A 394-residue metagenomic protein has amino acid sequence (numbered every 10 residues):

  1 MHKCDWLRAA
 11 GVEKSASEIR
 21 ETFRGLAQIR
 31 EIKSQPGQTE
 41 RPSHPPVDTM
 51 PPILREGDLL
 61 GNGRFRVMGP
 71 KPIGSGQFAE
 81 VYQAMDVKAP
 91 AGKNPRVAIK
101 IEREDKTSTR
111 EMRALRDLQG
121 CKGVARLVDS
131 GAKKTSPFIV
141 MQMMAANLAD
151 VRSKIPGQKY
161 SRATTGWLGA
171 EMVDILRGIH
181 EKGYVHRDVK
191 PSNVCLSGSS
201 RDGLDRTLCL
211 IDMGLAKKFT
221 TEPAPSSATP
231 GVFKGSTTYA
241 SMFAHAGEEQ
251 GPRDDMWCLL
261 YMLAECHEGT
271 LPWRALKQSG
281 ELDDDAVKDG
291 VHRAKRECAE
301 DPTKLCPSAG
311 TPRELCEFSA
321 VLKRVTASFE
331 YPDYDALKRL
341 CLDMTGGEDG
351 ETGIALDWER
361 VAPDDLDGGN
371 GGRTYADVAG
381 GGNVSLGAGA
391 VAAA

Functional and structural regions predicted by a protein language model:
G69-G76, V81: Protein kinase glycine-rich loop
F78-E80, A84-T109: ATP-binding glycine-rich loop module of kinase domains
R126-P137: Short beta-strand micro-motifs within the conserved protein kinase catalytic domain, predominantly in the N-lobe
M144-S153: Structural motif in protein kinase domains
L168-G169: Activation segment signature within eukaryotic-like protein kinase domains
H180-G198: Catalytic-loop of the protein kinase fold
S197-K234: Activation segment/activation loop of eukaryotic-type protein kinase catalytic domains
A244-P307: Conserved C-lobe activation region of Hanks-type protein kinase-like domains
